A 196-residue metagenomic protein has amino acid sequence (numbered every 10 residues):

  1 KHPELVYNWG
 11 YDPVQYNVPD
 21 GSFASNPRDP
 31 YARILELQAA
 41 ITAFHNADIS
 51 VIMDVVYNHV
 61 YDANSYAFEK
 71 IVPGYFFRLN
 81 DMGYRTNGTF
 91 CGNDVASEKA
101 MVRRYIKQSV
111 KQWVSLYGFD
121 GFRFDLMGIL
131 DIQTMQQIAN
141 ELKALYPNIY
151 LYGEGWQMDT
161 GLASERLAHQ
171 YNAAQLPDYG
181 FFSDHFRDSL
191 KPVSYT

Functional and structural regions predicted by a protein language model:
K1-Y117, M135-Y146, Y150, G161 (+1 more regions): Substrate-binding/active-site clefts of carbohydrate-active enzymes
I52, G121-M127: Short catalytic-loop micro-motif centered on adjacent basic/acidic residues
L126-Y195: Active-site-proximal helices and loops of the catalytic beta/alpha 8
